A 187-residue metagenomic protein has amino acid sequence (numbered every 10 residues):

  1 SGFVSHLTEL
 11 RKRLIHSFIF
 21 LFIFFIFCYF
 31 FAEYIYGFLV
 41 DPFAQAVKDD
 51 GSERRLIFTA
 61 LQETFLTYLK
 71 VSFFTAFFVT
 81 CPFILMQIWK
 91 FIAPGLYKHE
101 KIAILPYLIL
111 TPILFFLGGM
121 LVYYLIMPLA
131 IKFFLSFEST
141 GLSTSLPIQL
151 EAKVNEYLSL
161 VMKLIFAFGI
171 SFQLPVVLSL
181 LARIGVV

Functional and structural regions predicted by a protein language model:
S1-V187: Membrane topogenic/interface segments and analogous intrinsically disordered interaction regions
